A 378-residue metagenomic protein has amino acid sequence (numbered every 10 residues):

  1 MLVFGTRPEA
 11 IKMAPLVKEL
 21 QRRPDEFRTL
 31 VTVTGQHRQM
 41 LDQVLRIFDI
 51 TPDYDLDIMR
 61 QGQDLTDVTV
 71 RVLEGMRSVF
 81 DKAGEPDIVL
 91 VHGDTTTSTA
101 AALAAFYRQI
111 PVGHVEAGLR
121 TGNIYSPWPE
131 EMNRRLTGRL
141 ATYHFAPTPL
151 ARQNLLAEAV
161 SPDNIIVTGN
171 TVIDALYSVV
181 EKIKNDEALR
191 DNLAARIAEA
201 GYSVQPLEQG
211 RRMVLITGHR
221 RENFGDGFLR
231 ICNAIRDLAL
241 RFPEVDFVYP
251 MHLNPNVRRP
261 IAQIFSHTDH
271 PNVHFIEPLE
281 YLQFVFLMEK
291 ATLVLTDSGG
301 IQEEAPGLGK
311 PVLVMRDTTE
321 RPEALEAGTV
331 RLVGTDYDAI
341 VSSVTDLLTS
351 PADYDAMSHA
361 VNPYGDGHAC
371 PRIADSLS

Functional and structural regions predicted by a protein language model:
M1-Y249, N254-S378: Nucleotide-activated sugar donor-binding and catalytic core shared by glycosyltransferases and related lipid-linked
